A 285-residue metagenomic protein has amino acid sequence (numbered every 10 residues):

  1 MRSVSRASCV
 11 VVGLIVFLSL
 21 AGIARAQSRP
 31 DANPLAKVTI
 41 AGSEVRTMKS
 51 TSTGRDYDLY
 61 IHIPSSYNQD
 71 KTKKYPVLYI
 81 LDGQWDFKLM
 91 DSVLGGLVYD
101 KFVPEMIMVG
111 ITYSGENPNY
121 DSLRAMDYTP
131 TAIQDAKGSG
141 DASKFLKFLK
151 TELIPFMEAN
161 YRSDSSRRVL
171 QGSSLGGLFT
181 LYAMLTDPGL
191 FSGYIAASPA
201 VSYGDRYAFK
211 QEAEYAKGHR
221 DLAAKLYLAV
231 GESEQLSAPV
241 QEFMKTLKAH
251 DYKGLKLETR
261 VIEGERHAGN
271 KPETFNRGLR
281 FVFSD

Functional and structural regions predicted by a protein language model:
M1-V12: Bacterial N-terminal signal peptides that target proteins for export
V10-A21: Bacterial N-terminal signal peptides
G22-A26: Sec/Tat signal peptide C-region and signal peptidase I cleavage site
Q27-D285: Non-catalytic cap/lid and distal C-terminal segments of serine-dependent acyl enzymes
